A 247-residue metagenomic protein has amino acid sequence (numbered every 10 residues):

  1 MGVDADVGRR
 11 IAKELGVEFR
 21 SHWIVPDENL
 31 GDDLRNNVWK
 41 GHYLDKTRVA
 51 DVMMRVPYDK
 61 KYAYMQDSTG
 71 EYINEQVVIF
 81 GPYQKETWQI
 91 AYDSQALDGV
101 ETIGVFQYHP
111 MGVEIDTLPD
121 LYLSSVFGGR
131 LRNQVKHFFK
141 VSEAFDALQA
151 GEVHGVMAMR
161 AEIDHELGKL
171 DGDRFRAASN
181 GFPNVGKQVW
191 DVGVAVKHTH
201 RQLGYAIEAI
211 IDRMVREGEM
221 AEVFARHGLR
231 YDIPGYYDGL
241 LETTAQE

Functional and structural regions predicted by a protein language model:
M1-D59: Extracytoplasmic small-molecule ligand-binding "clamshell" domains of the periplasmic binding protein/Venus flytrap
M1-D6, E28-D32, V113-T117, F138-S142 (+4 more regions): Soluble non-cytosolic domains of exported or imported proteins
M1-K13, K85-R130, K136-F139, A161 (+1 more regions): Bilobed "Venus flytrap"/periplasmic-binding protein-like clamshell domains and structurally analogous long
A5-E14, Y92-L97, Y108-P110, N184-Y231: Extended ligand-binding regions for polar small-molecule ligands
V17, W39-L44, P57-D116: A conserved helix-loop-strand patch within extracytoplasmic ligand-binding domains of the periplasmic binding
P26-N29, P57-Y62, A96-D98, T117-L121 (+4 more regions): Solvent-exposed loop/turn segments at secondary-structure junctions within structured extracellular/periplasmic domains
D32, V52-E71, Y122-V126, Q149 (+1 more regions): A ligand-binding cleft/hinge motif common to bilobed small-molecule-binding domains
N74, Y83-Q89, L170-E208, R230-E247: Periplasmic-binding protein-like
